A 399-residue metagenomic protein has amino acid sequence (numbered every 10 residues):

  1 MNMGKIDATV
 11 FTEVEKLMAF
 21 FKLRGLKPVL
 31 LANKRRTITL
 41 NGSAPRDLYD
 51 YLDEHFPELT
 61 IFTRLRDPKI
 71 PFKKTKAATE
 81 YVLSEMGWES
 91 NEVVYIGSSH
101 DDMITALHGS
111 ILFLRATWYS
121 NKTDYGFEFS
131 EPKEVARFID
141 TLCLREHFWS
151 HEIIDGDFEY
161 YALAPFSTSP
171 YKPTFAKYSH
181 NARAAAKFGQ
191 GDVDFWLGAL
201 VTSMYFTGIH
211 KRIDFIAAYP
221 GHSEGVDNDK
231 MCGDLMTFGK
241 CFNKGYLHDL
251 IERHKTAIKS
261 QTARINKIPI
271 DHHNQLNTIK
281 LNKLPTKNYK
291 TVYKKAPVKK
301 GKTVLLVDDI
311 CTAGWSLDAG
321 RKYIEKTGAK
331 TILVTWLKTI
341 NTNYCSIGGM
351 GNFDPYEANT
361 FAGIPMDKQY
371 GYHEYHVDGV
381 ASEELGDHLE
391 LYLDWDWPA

Functional and structural regions predicted by a protein language model:
M1-K27: Active-site neighborhood of HAD-like aspartate-dependent phosphohydrolases
M3-G4, L114, A263-A362: PRPP/pyrophosphate-binding module of the type I phosphoribosyltransferase fold
L17-I70: Substrate-recognition element of Asp-dependent hydrolases with the DxDx(T/V) motif
P57-K74, A218-Y219, K244-I258: A short, structured active-site edge motif that brings together acidic residues
A78-D101, K302-D308: Conserved Lys-Pro-Asp/Glu-containing loop-to-beta segment of HAD-superfamily phosphomonoesterases, centered on
Y95-S130: Acidic, Mg2+-coordinating phosphoryl-transfer loop and its flanking beta/alpha structural elements, shared across
P132-P173, D318-A399: PRPP-dependent phosphoribosyltransferase catalytic core
D140-F215, E224-G225, D229, I258-K300 (+1 more regions): Active-site-facing substrate-recognition patch
